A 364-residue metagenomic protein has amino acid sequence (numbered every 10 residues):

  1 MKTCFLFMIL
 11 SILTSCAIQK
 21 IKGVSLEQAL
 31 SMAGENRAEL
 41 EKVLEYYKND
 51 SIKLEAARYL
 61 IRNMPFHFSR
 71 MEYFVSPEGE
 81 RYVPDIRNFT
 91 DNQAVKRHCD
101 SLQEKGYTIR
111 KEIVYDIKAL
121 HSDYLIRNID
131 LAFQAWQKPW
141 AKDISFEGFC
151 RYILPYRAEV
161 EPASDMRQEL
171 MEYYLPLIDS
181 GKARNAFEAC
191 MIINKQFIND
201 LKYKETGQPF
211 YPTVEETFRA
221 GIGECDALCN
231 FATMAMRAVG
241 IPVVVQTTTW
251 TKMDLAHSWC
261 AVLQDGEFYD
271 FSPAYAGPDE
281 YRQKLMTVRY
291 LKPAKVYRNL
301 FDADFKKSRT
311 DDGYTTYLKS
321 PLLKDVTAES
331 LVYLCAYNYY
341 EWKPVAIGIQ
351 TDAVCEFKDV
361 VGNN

Functional and structural regions predicted by a protein language model:
M1-C4: Positively charged n-region of N-terminal signal peptides that target proteins for export
T14-S15: C-terminal motif of bacterial Sec signal peptides marking the signal peptidase cleavage site
S25-G34, Y47-K48, P176-R184, A189-Q196 (+2 more regions): Hydrophobic/aromatic-rich core segments of domains that either
E41-K42, N49-A220, D254-A256: Secondary-structure boundary elements
T316-D325: A short, amphipathic beta-strand motif
S330-I349: Short amphipathic beta-strand segments in non-cytosolic proteins
V354-N364: Short Pro-Gly-centered beta-turn/loop motif in secreted/extracellular proteins
